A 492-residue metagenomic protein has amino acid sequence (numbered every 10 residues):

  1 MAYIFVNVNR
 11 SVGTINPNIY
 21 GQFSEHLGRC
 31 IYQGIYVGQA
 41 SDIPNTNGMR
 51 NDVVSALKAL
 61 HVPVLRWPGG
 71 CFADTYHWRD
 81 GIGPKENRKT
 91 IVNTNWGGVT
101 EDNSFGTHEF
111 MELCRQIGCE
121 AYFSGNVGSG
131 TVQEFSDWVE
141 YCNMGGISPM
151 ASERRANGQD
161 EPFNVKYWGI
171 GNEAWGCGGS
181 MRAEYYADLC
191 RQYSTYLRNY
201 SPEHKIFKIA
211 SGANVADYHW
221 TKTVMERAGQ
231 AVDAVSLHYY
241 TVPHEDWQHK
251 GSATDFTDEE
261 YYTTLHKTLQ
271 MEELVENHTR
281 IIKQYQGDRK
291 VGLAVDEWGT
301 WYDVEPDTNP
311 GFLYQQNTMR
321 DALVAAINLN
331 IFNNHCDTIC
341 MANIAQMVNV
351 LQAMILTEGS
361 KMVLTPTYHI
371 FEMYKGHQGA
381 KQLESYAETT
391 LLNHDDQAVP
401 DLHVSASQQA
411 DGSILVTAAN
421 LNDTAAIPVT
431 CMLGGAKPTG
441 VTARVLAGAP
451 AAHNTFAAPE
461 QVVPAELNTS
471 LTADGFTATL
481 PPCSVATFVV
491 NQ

Functional and structural regions predicted by a protein language model:
M1-A234, T268-E272, E276-V304, T308-Q492: Non-catalytic accessory regions flanking glycosidase/transglycosidase catalytic cores in CAZymes
L237: Histidine-centered catalytic micro-motifs
Y240-Y262, T308: Active-site His/acidic residue clusters
L265: Gly/Pro-rich active-site loop or hairpin
